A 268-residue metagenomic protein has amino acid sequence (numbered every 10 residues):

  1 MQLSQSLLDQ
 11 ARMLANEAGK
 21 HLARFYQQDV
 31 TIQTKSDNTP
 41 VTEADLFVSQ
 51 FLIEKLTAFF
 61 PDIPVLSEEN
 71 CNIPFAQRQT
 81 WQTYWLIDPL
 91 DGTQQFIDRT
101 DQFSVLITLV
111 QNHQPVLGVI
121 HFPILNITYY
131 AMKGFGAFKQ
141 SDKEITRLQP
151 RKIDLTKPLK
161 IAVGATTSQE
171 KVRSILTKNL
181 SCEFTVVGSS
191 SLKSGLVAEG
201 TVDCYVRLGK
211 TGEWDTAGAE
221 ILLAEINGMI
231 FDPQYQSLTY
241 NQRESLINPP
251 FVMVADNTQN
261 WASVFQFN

Functional and structural regions predicted by a protein language model:
M1-L90, K178, Q236: N-terminal subdomain of lithium-sensitive/metallo-dependent phosphomonoesterases centered on the IMPase/IPPase/PAP
M1-M13, G19-K20, R173-K178, S194-N268: Oxyanion/phosphate-interacting regions
A18, L22, D45, L56 (+7 more regions): Residue-level signal for inorganic ion chemistry
W81-I124: Glycine-rich active-site/cofactor-binding loop and its immediate structural neighborhood
T108-G195, E244, N248-N268: Acidic beta-strand-loop-alpha-helix segment within the catalytic core of divalent metal-dependent phosphate-processing
